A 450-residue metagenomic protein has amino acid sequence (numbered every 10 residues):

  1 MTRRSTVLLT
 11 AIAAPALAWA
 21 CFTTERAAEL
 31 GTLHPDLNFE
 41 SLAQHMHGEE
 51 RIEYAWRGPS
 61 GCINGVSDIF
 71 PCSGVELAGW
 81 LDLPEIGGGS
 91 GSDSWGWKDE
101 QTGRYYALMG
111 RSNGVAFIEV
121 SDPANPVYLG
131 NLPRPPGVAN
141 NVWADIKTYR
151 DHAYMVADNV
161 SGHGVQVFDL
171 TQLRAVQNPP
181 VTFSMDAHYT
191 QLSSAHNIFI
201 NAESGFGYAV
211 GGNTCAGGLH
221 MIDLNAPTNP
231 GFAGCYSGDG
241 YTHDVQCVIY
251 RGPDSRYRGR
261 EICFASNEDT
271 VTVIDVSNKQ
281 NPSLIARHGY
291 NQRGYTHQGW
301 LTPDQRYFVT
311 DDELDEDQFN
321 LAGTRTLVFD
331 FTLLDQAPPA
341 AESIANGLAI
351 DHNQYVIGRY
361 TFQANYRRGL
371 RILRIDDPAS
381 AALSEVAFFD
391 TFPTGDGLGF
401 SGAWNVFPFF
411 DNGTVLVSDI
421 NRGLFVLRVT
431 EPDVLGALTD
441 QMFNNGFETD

Functional and structural regions predicted by a protein language model:
M1-L9: Bacterial N-terminal signal peptides that target proteins for export
L9-A18: Bacterial N-terminal signal peptides
W19-D440: Feature marking well-ordered beta-strand scaffolds used for ligand recognition
F447-T449: Ser/Thr-rich, Pro/Gly/Ala-heavy low-complexity intrinsically disordered linkers and tails of secreted extracellular
